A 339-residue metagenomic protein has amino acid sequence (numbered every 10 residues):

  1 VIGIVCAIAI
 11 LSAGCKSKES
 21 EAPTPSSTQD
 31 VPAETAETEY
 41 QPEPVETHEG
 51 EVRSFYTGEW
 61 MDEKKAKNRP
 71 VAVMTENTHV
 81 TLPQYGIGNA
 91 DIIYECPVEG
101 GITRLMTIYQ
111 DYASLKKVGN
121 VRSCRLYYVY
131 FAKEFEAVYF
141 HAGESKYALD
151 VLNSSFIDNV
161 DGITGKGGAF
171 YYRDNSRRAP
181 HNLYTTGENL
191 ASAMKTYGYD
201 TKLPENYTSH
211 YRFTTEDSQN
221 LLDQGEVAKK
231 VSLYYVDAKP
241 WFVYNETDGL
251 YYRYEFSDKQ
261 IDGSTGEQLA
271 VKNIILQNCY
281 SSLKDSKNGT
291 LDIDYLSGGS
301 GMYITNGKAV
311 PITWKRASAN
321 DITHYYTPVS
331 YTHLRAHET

Functional and structural regions predicted by a protein language model:
G3-A9: Bacterial N-terminal signal peptides
S12-G14: C-terminal motif of bacterial Sec signal peptides marking the signal peptidase cleavage site
K16-K18: Bacterial signal peptide processing site
A22-S26, D30-V31, A36-Y94, E99-R335: A surface/extracellular/periplasmic glyco- and lipid-processing/surface-interacting theme
